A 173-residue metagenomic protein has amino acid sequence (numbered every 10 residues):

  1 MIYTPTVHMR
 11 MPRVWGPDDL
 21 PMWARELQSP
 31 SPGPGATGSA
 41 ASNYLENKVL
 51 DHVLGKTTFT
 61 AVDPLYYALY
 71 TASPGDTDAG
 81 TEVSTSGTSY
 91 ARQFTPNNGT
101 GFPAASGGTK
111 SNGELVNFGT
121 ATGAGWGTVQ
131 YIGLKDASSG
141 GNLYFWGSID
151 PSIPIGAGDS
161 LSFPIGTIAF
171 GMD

Functional and structural regions predicted by a protein language model:
M1-I132, D136-D173: Small cysteine-rich, disulfide-bonded extracellular modules of the LU/uPAR three-finger superfamily and closely related
